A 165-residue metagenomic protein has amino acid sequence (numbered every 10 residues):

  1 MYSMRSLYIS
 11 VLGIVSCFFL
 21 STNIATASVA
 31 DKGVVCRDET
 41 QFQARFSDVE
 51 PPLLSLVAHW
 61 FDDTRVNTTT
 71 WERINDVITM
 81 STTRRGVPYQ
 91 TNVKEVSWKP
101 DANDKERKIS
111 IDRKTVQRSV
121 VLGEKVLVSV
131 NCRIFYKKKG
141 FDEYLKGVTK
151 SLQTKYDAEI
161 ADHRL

Functional and structural regions predicted by a protein language model:
M1-L12: Bacterial N-terminal signal peptides that target proteins for export
C17-I24: C-terminal segment of classical bacterial N-terminal signal peptides
A25-V29: Boundary at the C-terminal end of the N-terminal hydrophobic targeting segment
D31-E72, N103-I111: Short, solvent-exposed loop/hinge segments that bridge or flank secondary-structure elements
V66-D112: Contiguous, well-ordered beta-strand patches that form the walls/edges of small beta-barrel/beta-sandwich domains
R118-K125: Short, exposed beta-strand-loop hairpins at the edges of beta-sheets in extracellular/periplasmic proteins
V126-L165: C-terminal partner/receptor-binding element of secreted or periplasmic proteins
